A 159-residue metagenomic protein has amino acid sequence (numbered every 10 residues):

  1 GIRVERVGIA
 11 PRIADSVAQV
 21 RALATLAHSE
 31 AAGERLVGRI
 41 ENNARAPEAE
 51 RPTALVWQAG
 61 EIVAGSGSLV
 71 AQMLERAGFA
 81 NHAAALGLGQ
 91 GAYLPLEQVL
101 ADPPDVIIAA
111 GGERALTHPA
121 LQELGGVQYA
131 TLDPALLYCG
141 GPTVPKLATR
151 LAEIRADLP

Functional and structural regions predicted by a protein language model:
G1-A14, A32-E34, G38-P145, E153-P159: Binding-cleft/active-site segments that stabilize strongly anionic ligands or cofactors
Q19-H28: Helix-loop "lid/cap" segments that line or gate small-molecule binding pockets
A22, Q72, R150: Alpha-helical scaffold segments in soluble metabolic enzymes
